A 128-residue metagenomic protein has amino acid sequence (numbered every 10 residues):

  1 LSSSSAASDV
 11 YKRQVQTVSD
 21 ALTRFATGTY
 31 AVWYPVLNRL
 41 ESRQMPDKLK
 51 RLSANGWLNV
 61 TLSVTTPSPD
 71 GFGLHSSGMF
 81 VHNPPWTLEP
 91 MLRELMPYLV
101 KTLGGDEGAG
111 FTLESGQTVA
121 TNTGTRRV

Functional and structural regions predicted by a protein language model:
L1-A7, Y11: Single conserved hydrophobic/aromatic residue that forms the stacking wall/gate of nucleotide- or nucleobase-binding
K12-Q16, E41-P46: A short acidic (Asp/Glu
T17-F25: A short glycine-rich, Lys/Arg-flanked "PGG" loop and its adjoining helix->strand segment in the class I
F25-A26, S53: A structural signal for short coil/turn segments at secondary-structure junctions
A26-P35: Conserved beta-strand signature within the Rossmann-like core of class I S-adenosyl-L-methionine
Y34-R39, S63-T65: Short beta-alpha junction loops
R43-V128: Rossmann-like AdoMet/SAM-dependent catalytic core
